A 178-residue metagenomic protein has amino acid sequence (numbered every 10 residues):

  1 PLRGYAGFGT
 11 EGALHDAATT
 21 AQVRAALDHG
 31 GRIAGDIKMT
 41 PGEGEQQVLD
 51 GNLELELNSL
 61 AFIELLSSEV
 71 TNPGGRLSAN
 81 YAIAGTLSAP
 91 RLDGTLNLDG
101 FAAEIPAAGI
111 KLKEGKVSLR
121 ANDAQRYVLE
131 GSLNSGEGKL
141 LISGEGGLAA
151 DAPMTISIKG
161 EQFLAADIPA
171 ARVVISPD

Functional and structural regions predicted by a protein language model:
P1-D178: Interface amphipathic segments
